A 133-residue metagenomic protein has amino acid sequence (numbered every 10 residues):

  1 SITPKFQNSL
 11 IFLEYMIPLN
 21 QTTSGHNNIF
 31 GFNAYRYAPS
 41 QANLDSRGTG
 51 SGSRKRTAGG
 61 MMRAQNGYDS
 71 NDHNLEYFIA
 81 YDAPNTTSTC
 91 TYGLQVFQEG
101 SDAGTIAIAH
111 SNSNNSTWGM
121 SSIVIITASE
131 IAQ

Functional and structural regions predicted by a protein language model:
P4-T89, G93-Q133: Terminal beta-strand-rich extracellular "head" domains that mediate receptor/glycan or other ligand binding
